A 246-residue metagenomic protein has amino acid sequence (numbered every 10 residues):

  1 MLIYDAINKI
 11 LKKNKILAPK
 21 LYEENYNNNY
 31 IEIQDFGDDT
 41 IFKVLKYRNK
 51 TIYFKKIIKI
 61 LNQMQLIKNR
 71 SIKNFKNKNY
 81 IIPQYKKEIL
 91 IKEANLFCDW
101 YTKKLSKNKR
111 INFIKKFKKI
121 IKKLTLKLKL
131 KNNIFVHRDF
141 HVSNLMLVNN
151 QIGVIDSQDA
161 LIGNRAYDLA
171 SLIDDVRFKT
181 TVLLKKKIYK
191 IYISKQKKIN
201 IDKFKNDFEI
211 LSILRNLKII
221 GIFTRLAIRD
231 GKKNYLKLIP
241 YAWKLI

Functional and structural regions predicted by a protein language model:
M1-K92, K129-L130: ATP-binding pocket architecture of kinase catalytic cores
Y4, F54-I57, L90, I114-F117 (+2 more regions): Hydrophobic packing residues in well-ordered alpha-helices of helical domains and bundles
Y22, I82-Y85, I201-S212: All-alpha amphipathic helical-bundle segments outside canonical DNA-binding/catalytic cores that form hydrophobic
T40-I52, I72, L105-R110, F178-T180 (+1 more regions): Short, polar/flexible loop-turn hinges at active-site or ligand-entry regions and domain interfaces
M64-Q65, K122-L169, V176-L183: Active-site acidic catalytic loop and adjacent metal/ATP-binding pocket of ATP-dependent phosphoryl transfer enzymes
N69, Y80-I81, E88-I89, E93-F135 (+1 more regions): An alpha-helical support segment within catalytic cores of ATP-dependent transferases
K87, D159, V182, N206-I213 (+2 more regions): Amphipathic, non-membrane alpha-helical segments in soluble helical-bundle scaffolds
N95-L105, R165-I199, I213-D230, A242-I246: Active-site activation/catalytic loop segments of kinase-like enzymes and analogous catalytic loops in related
